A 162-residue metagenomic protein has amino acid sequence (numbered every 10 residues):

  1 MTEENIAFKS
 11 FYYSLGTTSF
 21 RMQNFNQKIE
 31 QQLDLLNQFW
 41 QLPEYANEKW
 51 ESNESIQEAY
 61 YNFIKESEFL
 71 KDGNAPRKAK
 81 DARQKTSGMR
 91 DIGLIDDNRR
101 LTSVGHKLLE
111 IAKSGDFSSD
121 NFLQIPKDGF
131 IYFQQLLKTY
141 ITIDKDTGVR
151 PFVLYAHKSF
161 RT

Functional and structural regions predicted by a protein language model:
M1-T162: Donor-sugar nucleotide-binding helix/loop cap in glycosyltransferases
